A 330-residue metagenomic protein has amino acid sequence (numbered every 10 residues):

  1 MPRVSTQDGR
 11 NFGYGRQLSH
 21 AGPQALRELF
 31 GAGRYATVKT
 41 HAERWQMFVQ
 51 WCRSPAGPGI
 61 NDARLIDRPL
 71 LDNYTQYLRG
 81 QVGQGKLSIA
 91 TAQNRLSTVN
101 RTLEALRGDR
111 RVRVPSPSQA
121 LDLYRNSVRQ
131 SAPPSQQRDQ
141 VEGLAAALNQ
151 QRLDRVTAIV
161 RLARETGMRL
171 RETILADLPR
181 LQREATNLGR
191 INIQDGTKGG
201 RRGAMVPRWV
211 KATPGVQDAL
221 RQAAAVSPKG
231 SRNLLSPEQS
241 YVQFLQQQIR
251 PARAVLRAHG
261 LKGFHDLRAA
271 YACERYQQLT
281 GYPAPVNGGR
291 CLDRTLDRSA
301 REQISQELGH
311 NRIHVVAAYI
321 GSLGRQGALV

Functional and structural regions predicted by a protein language model:
M1-A32: N-terminal DNA-binding module of tyrosine recombinases/phage integrases
Q24-R129: N-terminal core-binding DNA-recognition domain of tyrosine recombinases/integrases
P55, I249-E302, Q306, H310 (+1 more regions): Short, basic (Lys/Arg/His-rich) helix/loop patches that form interaction surfaces in the mid-to-C-terminal regions
R111-A145, T197-R201: Flexible interdomain linker/hinge and immediately adjacent N-terminus of the catalytic tyrosine-recombinase domain
Q140-L170, R298: Basic, Lys/Arg- and aromatic-enriched nucleic-acid-binding interface segment
A163, I174, S305: The alpha-helix within a helix-turn-helix
L175-A219: Conserved tyrosine-mediated DNA breakage-rejoining catalytic core shared by Y-recombinases
K211-L279: Active-site/catalytic core of tyrosine-dependent DNA strand-transfer enzymes
